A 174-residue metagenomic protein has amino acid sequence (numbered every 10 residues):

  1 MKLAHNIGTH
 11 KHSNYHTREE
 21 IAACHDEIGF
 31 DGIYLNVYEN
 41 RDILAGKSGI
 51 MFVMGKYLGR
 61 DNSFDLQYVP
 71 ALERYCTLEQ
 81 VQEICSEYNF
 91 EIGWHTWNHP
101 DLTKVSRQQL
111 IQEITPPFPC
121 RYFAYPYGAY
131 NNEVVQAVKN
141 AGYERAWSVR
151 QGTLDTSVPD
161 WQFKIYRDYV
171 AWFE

Functional and structural regions predicted by a protein language model:
M1-A45: N-terminal pre-domain/capping segments
L3-I7, I33-L35, A45, G49-M51 (+4 more regions): Hydrophobic faces of well-ordered beta-strands that scaffold small-molecule active sites in alpha/beta enzyme cores
N6-H10, N36-N40, M54-K56, W97 (+3 more regions): Active-site beta-loop-alpha junctions enriched in small/polar residues
R18, T77, L110, I114: Aromatic/hydrophobic pocket-lining residues that form the small-molecule binding cavity in soluble enzyme cores
E27, D42-L44, K104-E174: C-terminal active-site subregion of NodB/CE4 polysaccharide deacetylases
E27, L35, D42-Y88: Active-site beta->alpha N-cap acidic-glycine motif
C76-V81, C85-Q109: Histidine/lysine/aspartate-rich catalytic loop segments that bind and position anionic ligands
